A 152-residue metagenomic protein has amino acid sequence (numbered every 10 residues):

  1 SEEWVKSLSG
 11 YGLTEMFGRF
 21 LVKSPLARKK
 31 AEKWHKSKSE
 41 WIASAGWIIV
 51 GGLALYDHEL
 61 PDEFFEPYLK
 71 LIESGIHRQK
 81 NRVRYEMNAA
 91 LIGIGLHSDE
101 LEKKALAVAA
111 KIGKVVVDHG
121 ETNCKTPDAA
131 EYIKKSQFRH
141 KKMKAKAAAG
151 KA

Functional and structural regions predicted by a protein language model:
S1-A152: Alpha-helical scaffold domains
